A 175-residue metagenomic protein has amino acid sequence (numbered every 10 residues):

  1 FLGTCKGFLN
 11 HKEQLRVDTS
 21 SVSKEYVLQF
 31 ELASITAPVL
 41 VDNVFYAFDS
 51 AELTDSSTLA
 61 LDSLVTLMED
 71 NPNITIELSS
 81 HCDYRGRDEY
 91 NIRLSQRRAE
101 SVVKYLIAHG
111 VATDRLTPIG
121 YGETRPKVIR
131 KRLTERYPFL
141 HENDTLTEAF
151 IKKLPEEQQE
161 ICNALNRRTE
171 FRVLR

Functional and structural regions predicted by a protein language model:
F1-T75, D114, R136-F139, Q158-A164 (+1 more regions): Periplasmic peptidoglycan-binding/tethering modules of Gram-negative envelope proteins
L78: Conserved phosphate/oxyanion-binding catalytic-loop motifs
H81-R175: Periplasmic OmpA-like peptidoglycan-binding domain that tethers envelope proteins to the cell wall
